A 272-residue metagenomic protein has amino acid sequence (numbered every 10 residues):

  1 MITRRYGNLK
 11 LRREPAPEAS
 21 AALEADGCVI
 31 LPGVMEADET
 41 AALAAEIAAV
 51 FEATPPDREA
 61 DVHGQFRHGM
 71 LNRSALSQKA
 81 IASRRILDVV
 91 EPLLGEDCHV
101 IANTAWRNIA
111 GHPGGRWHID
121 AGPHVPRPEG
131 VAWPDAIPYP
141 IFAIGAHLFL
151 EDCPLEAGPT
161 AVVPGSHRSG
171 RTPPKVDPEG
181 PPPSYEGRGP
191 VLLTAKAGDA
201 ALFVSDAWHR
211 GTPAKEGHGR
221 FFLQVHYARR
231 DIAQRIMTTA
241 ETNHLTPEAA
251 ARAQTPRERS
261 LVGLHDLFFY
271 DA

Functional and structural regions predicted by a protein language model:
M1-D26, L31-I137: Non-heme Fe(II)-dependent double-stranded beta-helix
I2, Y6-L11, A53, V176 (+3 more regions): Non-heme Fe(II)/2-oxoglutarate
R4, P140-A143, E151-T212: Double-stranded beta-helix
N103-A105, A146-L148, L223-Y227: A structural signal for short, well-ordered beta-strand segments
A105-A110, A121-G122, F149-L155, S166-S169: Short acidic/polar capping segments at secondary-structure boundaries
N108, V163-G170, R220, H226-I232: Short edge-strand/loop segments of extracellular domains
I119-V131, K175-G189, G219, T238-N243: Short, surface-exposed loop/helix-turn segments at secondary-structure junctions that function as lids/hinges flanking
